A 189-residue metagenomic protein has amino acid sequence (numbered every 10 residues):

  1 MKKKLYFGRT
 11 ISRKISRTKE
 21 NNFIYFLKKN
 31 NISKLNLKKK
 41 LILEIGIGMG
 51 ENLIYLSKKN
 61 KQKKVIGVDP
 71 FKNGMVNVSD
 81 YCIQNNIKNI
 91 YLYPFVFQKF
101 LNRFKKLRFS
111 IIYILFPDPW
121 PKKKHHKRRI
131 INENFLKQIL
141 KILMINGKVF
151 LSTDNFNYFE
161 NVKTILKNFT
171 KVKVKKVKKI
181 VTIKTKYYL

Functional and structural regions predicted by a protein language model:
M1-L41, E51-K58: S-adenosyl-L-methionine
G46-M49: Class I SAM-dependent methyltransferase "Motif I" SAM/SAH-binding loop
K63-I66: Short beta-strand element of Class I
F71: Conserved SAM/SAH-binding beta-strand->alpha-helix loop
S79-K106: S-adenosyl-L-methionine
I131-I145: A short glycine-rich, Lys/Arg-flanked "PGG" loop and its adjoining helix->strand segment in the class I
N146-T153: Conserved beta-strand signature within the Rossmann-like core of class I S-adenosyl-L-methionine
Y158-T164, F169-L189: Class I S-adenosyl-L-methionine
